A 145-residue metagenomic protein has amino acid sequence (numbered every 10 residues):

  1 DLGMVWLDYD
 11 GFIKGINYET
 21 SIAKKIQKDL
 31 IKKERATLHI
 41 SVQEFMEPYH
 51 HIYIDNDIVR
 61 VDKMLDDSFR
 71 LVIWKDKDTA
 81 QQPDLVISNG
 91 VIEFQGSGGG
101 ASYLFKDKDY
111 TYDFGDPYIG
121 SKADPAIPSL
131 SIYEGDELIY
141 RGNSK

Functional and structural regions predicted by a protein language model:
D1-K145: Cysteine-centric segments in proteins
